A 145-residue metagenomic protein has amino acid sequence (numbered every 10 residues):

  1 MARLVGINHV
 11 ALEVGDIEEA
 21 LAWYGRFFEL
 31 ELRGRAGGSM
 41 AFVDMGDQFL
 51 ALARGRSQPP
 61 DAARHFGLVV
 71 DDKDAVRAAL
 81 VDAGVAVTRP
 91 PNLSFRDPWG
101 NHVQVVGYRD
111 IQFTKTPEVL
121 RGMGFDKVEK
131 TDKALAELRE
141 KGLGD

Functional and structural regions predicted by a protein language model:
A2-V5, A11-L50: Core segments of cupin and vicinal oxygen chelate
I7-G15, A41-D44, R56-V81, V87-N101: Vicinal oxygen chelate
I7-V10, E31, A53-G55, M123 (+2 more regions): Surface-exposed loop/turn and secondary-structure junction residues enriched for glycine/proline
Y24, R54-R56, L80, T116-P117: Short, flexible helix/strand-to-coil boundary loops that buttress conserved ligand/catalytic motifs in alpha/beta
R26-E29, A78, D82: Short, intrinsically disordered, mixed-charge
E31-A63, H102-D110: Conserved short beta-strand elements that form part of the metal-binding/catalytic scaffold of enzyme active sites
A51, D74-V76, F113: Residue-level signal for secondary-structure boundary sites
V81-D145: Vicinal oxygen chelate
